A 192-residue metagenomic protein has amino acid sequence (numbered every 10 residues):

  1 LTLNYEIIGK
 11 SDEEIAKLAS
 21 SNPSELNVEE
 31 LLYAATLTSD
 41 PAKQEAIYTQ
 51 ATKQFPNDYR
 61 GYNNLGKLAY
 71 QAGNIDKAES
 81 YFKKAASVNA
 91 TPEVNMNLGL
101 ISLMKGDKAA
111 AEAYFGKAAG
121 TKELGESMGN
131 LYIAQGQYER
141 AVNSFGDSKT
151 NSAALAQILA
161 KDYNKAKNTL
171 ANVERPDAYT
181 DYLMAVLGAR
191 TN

Functional and structural regions predicted by a protein language model:
T2-N192: N-terminal targeting segments with Sec-dependent signals, encompassing both cleavable signal peptides and non-cleavable
